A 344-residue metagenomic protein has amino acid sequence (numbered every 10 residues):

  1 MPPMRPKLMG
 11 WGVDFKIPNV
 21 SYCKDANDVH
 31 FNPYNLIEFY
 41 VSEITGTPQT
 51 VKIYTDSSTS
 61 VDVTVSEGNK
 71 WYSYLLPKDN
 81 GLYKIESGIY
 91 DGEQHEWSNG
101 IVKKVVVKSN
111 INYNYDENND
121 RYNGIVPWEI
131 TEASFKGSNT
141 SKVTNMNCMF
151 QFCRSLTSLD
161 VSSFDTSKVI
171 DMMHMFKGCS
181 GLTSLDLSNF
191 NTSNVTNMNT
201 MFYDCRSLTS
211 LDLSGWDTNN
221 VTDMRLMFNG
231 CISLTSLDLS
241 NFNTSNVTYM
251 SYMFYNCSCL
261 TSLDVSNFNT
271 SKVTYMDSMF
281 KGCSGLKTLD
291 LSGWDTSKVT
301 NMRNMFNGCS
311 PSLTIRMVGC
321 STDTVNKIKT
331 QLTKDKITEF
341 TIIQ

Functional and structural regions predicted by a protein language model:
M1-K16: Short, low-complexity N-terminal tether/leader segments at secretion or assembly junctions of large, surface-exposed
V13-Q344: Negatively charged
